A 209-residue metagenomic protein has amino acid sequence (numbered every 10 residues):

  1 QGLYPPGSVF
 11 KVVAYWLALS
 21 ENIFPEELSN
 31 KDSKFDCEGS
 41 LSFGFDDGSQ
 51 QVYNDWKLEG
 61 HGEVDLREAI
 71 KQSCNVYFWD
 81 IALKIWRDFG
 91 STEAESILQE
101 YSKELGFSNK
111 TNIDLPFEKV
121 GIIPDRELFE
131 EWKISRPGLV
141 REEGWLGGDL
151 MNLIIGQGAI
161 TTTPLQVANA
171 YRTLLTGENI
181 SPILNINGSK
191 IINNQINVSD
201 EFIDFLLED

Functional and structural regions predicted by a protein language model:
Q1-S8, V13-D209: Beta-lactam-recognizing serine transpeptidase/beta-lactamase-like catalytic domain environment
